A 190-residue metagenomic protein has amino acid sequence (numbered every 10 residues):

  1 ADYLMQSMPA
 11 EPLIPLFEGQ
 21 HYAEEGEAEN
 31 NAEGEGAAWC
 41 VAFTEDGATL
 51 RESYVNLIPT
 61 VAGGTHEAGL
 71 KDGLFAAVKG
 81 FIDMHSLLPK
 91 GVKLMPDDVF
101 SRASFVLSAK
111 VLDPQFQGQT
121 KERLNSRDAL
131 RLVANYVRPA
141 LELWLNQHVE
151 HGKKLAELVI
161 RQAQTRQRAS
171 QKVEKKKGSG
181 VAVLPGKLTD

Functional and structural regions predicted by a protein language model:
A1-D190: GHKL-family ATPase ATP-binding module
